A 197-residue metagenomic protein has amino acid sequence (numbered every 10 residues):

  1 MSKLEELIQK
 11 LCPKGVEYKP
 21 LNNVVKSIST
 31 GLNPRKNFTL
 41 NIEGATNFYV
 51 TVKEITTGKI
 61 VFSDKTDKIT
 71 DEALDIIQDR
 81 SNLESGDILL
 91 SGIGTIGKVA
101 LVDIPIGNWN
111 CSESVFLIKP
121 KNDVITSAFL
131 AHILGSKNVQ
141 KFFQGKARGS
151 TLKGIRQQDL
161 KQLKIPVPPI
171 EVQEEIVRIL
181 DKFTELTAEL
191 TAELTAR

Functional and structural regions predicted by a protein language model:
M1, G15-K19, L130, K161-T195: Amphipathic alpha-helical segments
M1-L11: Accessory (non-catalytic) regions of SAM-dependent nucleic-acid methyltransferases and partner specificity/recognition
K10-L32: Non-catalytic DNA-recognition/assembly elements of restriction-modification systems
V24-T39, I55-S85: Sequence-specific dsDNA recognition surfaces
N41-E43, G107-W109, E193-R197: Short amphipathic alpha-helical linker/capping segments at the junctions of internal repeats and modular domains
T51-V52, D67-G135: A short beta-sheet element
E54, G92, N108-F116, R148-P168: A short glycine-rich beta-alpha junction/loop motif
